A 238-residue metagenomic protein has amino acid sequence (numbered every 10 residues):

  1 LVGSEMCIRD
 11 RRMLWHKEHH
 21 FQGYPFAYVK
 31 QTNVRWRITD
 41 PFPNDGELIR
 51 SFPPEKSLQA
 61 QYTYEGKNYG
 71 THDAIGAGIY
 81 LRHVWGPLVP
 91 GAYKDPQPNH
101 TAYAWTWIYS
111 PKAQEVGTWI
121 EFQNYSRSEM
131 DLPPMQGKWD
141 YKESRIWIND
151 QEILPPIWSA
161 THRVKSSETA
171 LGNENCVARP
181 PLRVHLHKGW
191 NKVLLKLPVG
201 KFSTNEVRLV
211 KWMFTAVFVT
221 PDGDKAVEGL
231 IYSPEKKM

Functional and structural regions predicted by a protein language model:
L1-I8: Short, small-residue-biased leader/transition segments that mark boundaries at the very start of proteins
R9-K112: Extended carbohydrate-recognition surfaces in non-catalytic/accessory domains of CAZymes and lectin-like proteins
Y69, I153-L154, A226: Short, isolated positions in well-ordered beta-strands
A104-G117, L182-K188: Extracellular and analogous surface-interaction loops
T106-K112, F122-S126, V199-K201, T220: Beta-strand elements of well-folded, non-transmembrane domains
K112-Q136: A short beta-strand element within beta-rich, extracytoplasmic domains of secreted/secretory-pathway proteins
D131-L132, G137-F214: Beta-strand-rich ligand-recognition modules
S203-M238: Exposed low-complexity, polar/acidic, P/S/T/G-rich flexible segments that act as propeptides, protease-susceptible
